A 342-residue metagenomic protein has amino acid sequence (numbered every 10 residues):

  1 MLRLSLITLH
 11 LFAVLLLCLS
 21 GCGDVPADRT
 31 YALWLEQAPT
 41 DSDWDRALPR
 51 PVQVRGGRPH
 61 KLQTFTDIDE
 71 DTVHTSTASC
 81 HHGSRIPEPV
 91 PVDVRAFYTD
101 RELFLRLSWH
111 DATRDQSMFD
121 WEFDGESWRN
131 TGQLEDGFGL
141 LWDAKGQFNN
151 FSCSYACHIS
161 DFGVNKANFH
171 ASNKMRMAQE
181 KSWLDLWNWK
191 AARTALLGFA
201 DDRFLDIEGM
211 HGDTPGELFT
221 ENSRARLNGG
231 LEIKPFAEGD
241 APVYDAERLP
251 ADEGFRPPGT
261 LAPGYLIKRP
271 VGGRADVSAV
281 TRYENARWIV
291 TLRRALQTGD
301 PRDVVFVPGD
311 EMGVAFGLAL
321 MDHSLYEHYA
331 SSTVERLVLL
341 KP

Functional and structural regions predicted by a protein language model:
M1-L11: Bacterial N-terminal signal peptides that target proteins for export
L19-G21: C-terminal motif of bacterial Sec signal peptides marking the signal peptidase cleavage site
G23-Q63, W121-F255, G299-P342: Acidic/polar low-complexity flexible segments
S76-V90, P270-A275: Short linear interaction motifs
V92-R95, V277-R282: Beta-strand-rich interaction surfaces with strong enrichment in secreted/lumenal proteins
E102-W109, W288-R294: Short, well-ordered beta-strand segments enriched in hydrophobic/aromatic residues
W109-D111, D120, A144, R294-L296: A mature extracytoplasmic/lumenal domain signature
A279-A286, D303-P308: Exposed beta-sheet edge/beta-hairpin loop segments within beta-rich domains
